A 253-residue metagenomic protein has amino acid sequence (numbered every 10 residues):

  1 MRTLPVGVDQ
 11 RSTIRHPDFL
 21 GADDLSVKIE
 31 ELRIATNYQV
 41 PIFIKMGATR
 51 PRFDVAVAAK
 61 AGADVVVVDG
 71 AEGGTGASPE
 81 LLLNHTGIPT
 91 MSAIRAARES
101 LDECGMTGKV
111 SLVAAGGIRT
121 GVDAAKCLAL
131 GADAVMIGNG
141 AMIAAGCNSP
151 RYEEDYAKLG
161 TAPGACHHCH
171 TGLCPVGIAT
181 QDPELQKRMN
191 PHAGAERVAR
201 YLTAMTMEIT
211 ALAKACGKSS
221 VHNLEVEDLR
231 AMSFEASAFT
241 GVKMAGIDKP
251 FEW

Functional and structural regions predicted by a protein language model:
M1, T13-H16, A245-K249: Glycine-rich phosphate/pyrophosphate-binding loop and adjacent beta-alpha nucleotide/cofactor-binding cores
M1-G7: Flexible glycine-/small-residue-enriched beta->alpha junction loops that bind anionic phosphate/pyrophosphate groups
V8-R11, A193: Alpha-helical protein-protein interaction elements
R11-Q186: Glycine-rich phosphate/ribose-binding loops and adjacent secondary-structure elements that form binding surfaces
L185-W253: C-terminal extensions of enzymes
